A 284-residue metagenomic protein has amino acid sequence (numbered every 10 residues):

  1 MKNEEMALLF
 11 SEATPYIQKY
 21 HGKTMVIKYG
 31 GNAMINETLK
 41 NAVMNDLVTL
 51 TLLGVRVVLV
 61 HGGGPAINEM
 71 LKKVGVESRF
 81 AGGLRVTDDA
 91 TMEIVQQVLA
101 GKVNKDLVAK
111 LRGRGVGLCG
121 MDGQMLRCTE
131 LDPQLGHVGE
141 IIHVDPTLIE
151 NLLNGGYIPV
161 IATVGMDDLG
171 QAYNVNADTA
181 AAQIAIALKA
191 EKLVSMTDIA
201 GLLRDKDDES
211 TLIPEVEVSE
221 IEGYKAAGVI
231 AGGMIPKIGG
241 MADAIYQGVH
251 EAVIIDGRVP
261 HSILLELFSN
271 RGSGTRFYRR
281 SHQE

Functional and structural regions predicted by a protein language model:
M1-R258, L265, R271, Y278-E284: Nucleotide/pyrophosphate-binding catalytic subdomain
